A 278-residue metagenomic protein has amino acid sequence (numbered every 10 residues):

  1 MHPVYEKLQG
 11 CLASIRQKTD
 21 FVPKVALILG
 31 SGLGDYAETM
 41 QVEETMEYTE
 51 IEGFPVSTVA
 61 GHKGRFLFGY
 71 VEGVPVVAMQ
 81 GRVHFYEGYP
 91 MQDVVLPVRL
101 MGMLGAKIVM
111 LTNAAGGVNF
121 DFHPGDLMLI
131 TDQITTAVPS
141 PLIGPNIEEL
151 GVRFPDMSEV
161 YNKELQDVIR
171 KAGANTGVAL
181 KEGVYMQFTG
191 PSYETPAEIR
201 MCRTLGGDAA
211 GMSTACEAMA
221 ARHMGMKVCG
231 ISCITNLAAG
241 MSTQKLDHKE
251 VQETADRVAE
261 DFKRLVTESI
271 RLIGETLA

Functional and structural regions predicted by a protein language model:
M1-M157: Metabolite-binding pocket within alpha/beta catalytic cores that recognizes anionic/polar moieties
M101-G105, R203, R222: Non-catalytic positions within long, well-ordered alpha-helices that form the structural scaffold/packing of enzyme
K107-I108, D208, K227: Short acidic/polar active-site loop segments enriched in Thr and Asp
L150-Y161, Q187, I199, R203 (+1 more regions): Polyanion-binding loop/helix "lid" in catalytic or ligand-binding cores
Q166, A172-D208, V266, I273: Active-site/ligand-binding-proximal alpha/beta "capping" segment
M212-E250: Zn-dependent metallopeptidase/amidohydrolase metal-coordination segment
A239-A278: His/Asp/Glu-rich mid-to-C-terminal helical/loop segments that flank catalytic regions of hydrolases
